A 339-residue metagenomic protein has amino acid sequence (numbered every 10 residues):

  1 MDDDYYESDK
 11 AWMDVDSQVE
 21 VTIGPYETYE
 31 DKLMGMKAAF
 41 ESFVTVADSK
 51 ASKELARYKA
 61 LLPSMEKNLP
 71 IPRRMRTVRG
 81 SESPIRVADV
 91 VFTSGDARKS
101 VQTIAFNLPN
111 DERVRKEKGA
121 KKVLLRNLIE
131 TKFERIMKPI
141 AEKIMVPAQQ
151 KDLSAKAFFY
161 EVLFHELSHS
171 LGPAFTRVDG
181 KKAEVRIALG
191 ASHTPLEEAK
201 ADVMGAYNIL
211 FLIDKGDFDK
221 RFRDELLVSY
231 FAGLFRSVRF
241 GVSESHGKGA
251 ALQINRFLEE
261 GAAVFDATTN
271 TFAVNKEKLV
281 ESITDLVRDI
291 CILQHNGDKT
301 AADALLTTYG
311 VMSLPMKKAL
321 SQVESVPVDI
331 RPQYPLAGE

Functional and structural regions predicted by a protein language model:
M1-I187, A191-P195, A199, Y207-L210 (+2 more regions): Fold-level signature of zinc-dependent metallopeptidase catalytic domains
D48, A105, G172, D219 (+3 more regions): Helix N-terminus capping/helix-initiation residues
T77, S81-P84, A148, K182 (+7 more regions): A sequence-level detector of short, solvent-exposed, charge-rich linear segments
V87-V90, A188-H193, L226, L252 (+5 more regions): Short alpha-helical interface elements
A206-L306: Long, well-structured alpha-helical subdomains associated with metal-dependent extracellular/ecto-lumenal hydrolases
I283, V287-E339: Extended, compositionally biased alpha-helical segments that mediate assembly or anchoring
